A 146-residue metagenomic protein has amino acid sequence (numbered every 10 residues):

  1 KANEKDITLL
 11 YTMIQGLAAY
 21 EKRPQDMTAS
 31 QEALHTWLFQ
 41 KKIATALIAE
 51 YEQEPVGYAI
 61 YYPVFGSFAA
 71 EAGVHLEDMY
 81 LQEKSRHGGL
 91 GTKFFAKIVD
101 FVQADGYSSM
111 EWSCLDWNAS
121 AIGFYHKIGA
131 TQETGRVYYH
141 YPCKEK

Functional and structural regions predicted by a protein language model:
K1, V99, H126-G135: Conserved acetyl-CoA-binding loop of GNAT-fold acetyltransferases
K1-T12: A short beta-loop-alpha structural element at the N-terminal edge of CoA-dependent acyl/N-acetyltransferase catalytic
Y11-T36: Conserved GNAT-fold acetyl-CoA-binding loop/helix
T36-I48, H75: A short helix-loop-beta-strand connector motif used in the catalytic cores of GNAT acetyltransferases and, in some
A46-I48, E54-P63: Conserved beta-strand in the GNAT
L81, H87-D100, K127: Conserved acetyl-CoA-binding loop-helix of GNAT-fold acetyltransferases
V102-S113: Conserved GNAT acetyl-CoA-binding A-motif
E111-A121, H140-K144: Conserved beta-strand-loop-alpha-helix junction that forms the acyl-donor binding cleft
